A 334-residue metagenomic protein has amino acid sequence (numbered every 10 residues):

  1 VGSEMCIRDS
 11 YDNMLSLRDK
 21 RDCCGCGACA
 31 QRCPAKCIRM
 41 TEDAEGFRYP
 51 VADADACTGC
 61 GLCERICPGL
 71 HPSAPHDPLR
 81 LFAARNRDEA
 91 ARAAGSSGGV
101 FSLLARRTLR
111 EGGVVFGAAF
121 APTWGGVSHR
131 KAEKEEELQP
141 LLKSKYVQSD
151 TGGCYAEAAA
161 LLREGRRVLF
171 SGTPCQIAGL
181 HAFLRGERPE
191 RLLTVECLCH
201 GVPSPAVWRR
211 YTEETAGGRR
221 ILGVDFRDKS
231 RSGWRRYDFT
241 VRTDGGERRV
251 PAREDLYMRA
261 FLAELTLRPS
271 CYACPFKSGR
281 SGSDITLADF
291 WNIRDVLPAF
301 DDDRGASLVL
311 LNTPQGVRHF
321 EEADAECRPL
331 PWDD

Functional and structural regions predicted by a protein language model:
V1-I7: Short, small-residue-biased leader/transition segments that mark boundaries at the very start of proteins
G2, F47, G165: Short coil/loop residues immediately preceding or within conserved phosphate-binding loops of NTP-utilizing enzyme
C6, C23-C29, C33, C57-C63 (+3 more regions): Short cysteine clusters
Y11-K20, V51-D55, R253-L262: Short, intrinsically disordered, charge-biased short linear motifs at domain edges
N13-Q31, L103: N-terminal basic/disordered segments at the start of proteins
L15, A28-V51, L62-P78, D284-I285: Iron-sulfur cluster-binding cysteine motifs and their immediate structural context in ferredoxin-like electron-transfer
D19-C23, D53, A90-A94: Short, N-terminal intrinsically disordered low-complexity segments that are rich in Pro/Gly and polar/charged residues
P68, P72-D334: Iron-sulfur-associated redox domains of electron-transfer enzymes in respiratory and anaerobic energy metabolism
